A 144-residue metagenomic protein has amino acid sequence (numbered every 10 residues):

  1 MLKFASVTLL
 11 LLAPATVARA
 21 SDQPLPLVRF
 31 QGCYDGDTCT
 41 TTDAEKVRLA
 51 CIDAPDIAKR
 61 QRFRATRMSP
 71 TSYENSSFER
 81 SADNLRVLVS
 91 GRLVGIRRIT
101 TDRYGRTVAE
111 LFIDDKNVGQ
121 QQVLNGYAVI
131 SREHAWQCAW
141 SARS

Functional and structural regions predicted by a protein language model:
M1-S6: Bacterial N-terminal signal peptides that target proteins for export
T16-S144: Small beta-barrel nucleic-acid-binding modules, primarily SNase/OB-fold domains and secondarily Tudor-like barrels
